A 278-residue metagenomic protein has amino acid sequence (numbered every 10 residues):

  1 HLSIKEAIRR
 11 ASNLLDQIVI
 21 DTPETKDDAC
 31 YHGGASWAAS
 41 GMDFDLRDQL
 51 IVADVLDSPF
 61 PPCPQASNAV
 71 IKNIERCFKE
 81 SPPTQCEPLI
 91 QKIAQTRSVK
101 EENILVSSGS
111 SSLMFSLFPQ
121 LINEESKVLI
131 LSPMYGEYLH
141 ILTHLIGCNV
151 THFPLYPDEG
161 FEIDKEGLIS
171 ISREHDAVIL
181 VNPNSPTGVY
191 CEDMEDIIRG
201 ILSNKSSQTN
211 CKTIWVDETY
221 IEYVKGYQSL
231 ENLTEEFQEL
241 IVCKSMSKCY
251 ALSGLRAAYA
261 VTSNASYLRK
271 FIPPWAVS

Functional and structural regions predicted by a protein language model:
I8-G109, S116: N-terminal small-domain helix-loop-helix segment of the aminotransferase-like
I18-V19, P23-E24, Q120-L180: PLP-dependent aminotransferase-like
L56-S58, S110, Y135, N182-P186 (+2 more regions): Short glycine-rich anion-binding loops that position phosphate/pyrophosphate groups of nucleotides and phosphorylated
P61, Q85, E239-S278: PLP-dependent aminotransferase class I/II
K100-I104, E125-K127, E218, Q238-E239: Short acidic capping loops at alpha-helix termini that bridge into adjacent secondary structure
G109, F115, P133, G188 (+2 more regions): Short N-terminal helix/helix-N-cap motif within the alpha/beta-hydrolase-1
P157-K225: Active-site phosphate-binding strand-loop segment of PLP-dependent enzymes
